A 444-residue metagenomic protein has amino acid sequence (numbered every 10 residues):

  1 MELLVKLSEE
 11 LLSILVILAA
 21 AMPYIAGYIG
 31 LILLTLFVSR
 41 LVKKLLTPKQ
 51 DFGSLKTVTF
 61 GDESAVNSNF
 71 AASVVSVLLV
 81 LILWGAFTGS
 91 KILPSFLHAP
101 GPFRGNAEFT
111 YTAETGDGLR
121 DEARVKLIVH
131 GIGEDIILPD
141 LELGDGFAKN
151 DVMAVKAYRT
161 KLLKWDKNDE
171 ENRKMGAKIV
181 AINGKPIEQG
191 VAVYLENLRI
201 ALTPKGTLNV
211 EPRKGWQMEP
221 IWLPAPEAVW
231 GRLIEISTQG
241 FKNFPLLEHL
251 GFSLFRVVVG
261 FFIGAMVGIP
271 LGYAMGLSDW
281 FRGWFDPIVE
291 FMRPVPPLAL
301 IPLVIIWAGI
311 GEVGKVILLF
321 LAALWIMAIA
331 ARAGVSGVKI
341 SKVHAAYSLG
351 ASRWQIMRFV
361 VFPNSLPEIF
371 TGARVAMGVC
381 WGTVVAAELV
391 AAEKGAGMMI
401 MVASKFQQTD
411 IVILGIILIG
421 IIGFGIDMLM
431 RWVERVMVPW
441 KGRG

Functional and structural regions predicted by a protein language model:
E2-A21, G53-V66, S90-D117, R124-R159 (+3 more regions): Periplasmic/extracellular loop-to-transmembrane helix junction in inner-membrane transport proteins
V5-T47: Membrane-embedded alpha-helical segments of integral membrane proteins
L31-Q50, S336, I413-G444: C-terminal transmembrane helix and the adjacent membrane-cytosol boundary/short C-terminal tail of inner/organellar
V259-V289: Transmembrane-helix boundary motif in ABC transporter permease subunits
F285-I326, A333-G334: Generic hydrophobic transmembrane alpha-helix motif, especially the helices
P287, I326, A330-A373, A396 (+1 more regions): Short cytoplasmic-facing helical segments at TM-TM junctions of multi-pass membrane proteins
I306, V335, G382-I422, V438-G444: Glycine-rich helix-loop "coupling/hinge" segments at transmembrane-helix boundaries in multipass transporters
I317, L321, W354-A386, D410 (+4 more regions): Transmembrane alpha-helices
